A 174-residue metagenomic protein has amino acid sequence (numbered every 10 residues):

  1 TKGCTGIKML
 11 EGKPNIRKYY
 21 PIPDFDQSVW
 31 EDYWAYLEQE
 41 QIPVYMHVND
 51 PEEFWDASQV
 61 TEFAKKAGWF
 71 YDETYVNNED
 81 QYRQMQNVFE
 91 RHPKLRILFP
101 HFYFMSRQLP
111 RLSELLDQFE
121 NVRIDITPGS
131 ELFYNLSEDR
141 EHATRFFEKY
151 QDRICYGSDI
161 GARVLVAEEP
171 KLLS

Functional and structural regions predicted by a protein language model:
T1-K66, E120-R123, P128-E131, R140 (+1 more regions): Active-site gating/metal-coordination segments in enzymes
Y20, G68-Y71, L109, F133: A near-ubiquitous, low-amplitude feature marking generic local secondary-structure context
V29, Y33, Q81-V88, H142: Alpha-helical packing segments of well-folded alpha/beta enzyme cores
Y36-Q41, Q84-I97, K149-Y150: A structural motif corresponding to the C-terminal end of an alpha-helix and its immediate exit/capping segment
Q59-D72, K171-S174: A solvent-exposed, charged loop/short amphipathic helix patch at secondary-structure junctions
A67-E73, P93-H101: Acidic/glycine-enriched edge-of-secondary-structure segments
V76-N77: Right-handed parallel beta-helix/beta-solenoid
D80-R83, R96-S174: H/E-rich (His + Asp/Glu) clusters that bind or coordinate divalent metals
